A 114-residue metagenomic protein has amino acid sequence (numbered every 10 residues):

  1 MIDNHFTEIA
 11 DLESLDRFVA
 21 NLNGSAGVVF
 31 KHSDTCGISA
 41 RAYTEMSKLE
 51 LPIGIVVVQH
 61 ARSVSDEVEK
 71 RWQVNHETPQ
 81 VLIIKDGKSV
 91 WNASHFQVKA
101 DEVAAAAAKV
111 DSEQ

Functional and structural regions predicted by a protein language model:
M1-N23, E113-Q114: N-terminal leader/targeting and pre-domain segments
L15-L49: Local sequence-structure signature of Cys/Sec-based thiol-disulfide redox active-site neighborhoods
K31, L51-E67: Thiol-based oxidoreductase modules, predominantly thioredoxin-like and allied folds used for disulfide exchange
I38-E45, H60-V64, V68, P79 (+1 more regions): Amphipathic alpha-helical interface surfaces
R41-G54, K70, K85, W91 (+1 more regions): Non-catalytic interaction surface on structured domains
W72-K85: Structural micro-motif
K85-Q114: Non-catalytic, surface beta->alpha helical segment in thiol-disulfide oxidoreductase systems
